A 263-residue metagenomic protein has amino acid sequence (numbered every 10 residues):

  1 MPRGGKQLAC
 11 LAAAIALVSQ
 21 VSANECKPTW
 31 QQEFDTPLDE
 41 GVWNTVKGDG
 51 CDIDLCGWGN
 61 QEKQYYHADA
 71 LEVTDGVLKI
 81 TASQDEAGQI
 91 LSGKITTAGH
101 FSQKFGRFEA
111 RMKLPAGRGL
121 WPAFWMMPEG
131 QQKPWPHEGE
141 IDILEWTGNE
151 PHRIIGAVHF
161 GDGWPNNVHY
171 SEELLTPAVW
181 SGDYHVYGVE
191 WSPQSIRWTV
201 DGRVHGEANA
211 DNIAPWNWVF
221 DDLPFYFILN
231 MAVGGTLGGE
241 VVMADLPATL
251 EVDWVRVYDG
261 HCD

Functional and structural regions predicted by a protein language model:
M1-A9: Bacterial N-terminal signal peptides that target proteins for export
R3-G4, Q20-K27: Extreme N-terminus of proteins, especially the signal/transit-peptide cleavage junction and the first residues
A9-A13, W180: Generic alpha-helical structural signal
A13-V21: Hydrophobic h-region of N-terminal signal peptides that target proteins for export in Gram-negative bacteria
N24-D263: GH16 jelly-roll
